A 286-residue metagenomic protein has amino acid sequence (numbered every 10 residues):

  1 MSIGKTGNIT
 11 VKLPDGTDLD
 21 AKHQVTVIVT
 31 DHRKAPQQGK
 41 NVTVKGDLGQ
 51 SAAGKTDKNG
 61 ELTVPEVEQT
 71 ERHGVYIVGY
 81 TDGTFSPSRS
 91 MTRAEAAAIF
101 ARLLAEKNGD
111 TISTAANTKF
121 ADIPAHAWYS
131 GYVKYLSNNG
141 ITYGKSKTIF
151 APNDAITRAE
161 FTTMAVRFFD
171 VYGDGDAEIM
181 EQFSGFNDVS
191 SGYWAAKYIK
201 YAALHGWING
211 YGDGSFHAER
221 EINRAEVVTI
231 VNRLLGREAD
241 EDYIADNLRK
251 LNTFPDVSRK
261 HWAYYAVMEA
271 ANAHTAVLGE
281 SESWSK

Functional and structural regions predicted by a protein language model:
G4-D15, E71-R72: Append "Rare intracellular matches occur via the same short Y/T/C beta-strand/loop motifs
V11, V27-D31: A short, amphipathic beta-strand motif
A21-T26: C-terminal edge beta-strand
K34-L48: Short, ordered, surface-exposed loop/turn motifs in non-cytosolic proteins
L48-N59: Short, acidic Ser/Thr/Gly-rich low-complexity loop/linker segments typical of extracellular and cell-surface proteins
E61, E68-A94, A101-S130, N139 (+5 more regions): Feature responds to low-complexity, polar/acidic, surface-exposed segments characteristic of secreted/exported proteins
